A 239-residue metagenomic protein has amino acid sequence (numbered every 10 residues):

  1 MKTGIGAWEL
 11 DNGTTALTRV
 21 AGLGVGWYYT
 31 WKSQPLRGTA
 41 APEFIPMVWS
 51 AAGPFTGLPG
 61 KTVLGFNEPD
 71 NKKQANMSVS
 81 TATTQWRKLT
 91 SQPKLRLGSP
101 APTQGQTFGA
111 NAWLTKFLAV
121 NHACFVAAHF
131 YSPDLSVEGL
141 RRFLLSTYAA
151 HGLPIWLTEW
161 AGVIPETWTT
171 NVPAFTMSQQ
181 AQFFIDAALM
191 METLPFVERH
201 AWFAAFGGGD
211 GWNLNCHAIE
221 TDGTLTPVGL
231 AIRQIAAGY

Functional and structural regions predicted by a protein language model:
K2-G4, G26-W27, A41-I45, G60-L64 (+4 more regions): Structural preference for beta-strand elements that scaffold enzyme active sites
K2-V63, D70-N71, A75-T81: N-terminal carbohydrate-binding/catalytic regions of secreted carbohydrate-active enzymes
A7-E9, K32-S33, P46-S50, G65-E68 (+4 more regions): A cross-domain feature marking catalytic cores of carbohydrate-active enzymes and several ubiquitous metabolic/repair
N12-T15, Y28-L36, M47-G57, A82-T84 (+5 more regions): Alpha-helical scaffolding within the catalytic cores of extracellular/periplasmic polymer-degrading hydrolases
E43-M47, A174-F175, M190, L194-Y239: Aromatic-rich peripheral "rim/lid" segments of glycoside hydrolase catalytic domains that contact and position glycan
K61, N67, N111-T169, E198 (+1 more regions): Aromatic- and acid-rich polysaccharide-binding/catalytic face of secreted or lumenal carbohydrate-active enzymes
T83-R96, A150: Active-site neighborhood of glycoside hydrolase catalytic domains
S99, H151-Q182, F203-I219: Active-site clefts of carbohydrate-active enzymes
